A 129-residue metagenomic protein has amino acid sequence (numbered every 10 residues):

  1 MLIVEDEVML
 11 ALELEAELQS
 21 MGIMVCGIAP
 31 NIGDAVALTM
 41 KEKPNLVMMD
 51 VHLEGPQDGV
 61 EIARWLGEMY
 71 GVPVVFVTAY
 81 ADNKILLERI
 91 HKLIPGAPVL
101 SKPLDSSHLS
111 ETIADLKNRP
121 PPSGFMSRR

Functional and structural regions predicted by a protein language model:
E5: Conserved acidic carboxylate
L12-S20: Charged docking surfaces used in two-component/phosphorelay signaling
G22-P30, L38: Short hydrophobic/Thr-rich beta-strand motif most characteristic of the beta2 strand and flanking loop of CheY-like
N31, Q57-E61: Acidic catalytic/metal-coordinating carboxylates
E42-M49, L53: Active-site beta3 strand of CheY-like receiver
V60-M69, E88-K92: Short amphipathic alpha-helix used as the core "switch/output" element in two-component signaling
V77-A79: Hydrophobic/aromatic residues positioned on beta-strands within the core alpha/beta folds
S101-L116, P121-M126: C-terminal output helix
